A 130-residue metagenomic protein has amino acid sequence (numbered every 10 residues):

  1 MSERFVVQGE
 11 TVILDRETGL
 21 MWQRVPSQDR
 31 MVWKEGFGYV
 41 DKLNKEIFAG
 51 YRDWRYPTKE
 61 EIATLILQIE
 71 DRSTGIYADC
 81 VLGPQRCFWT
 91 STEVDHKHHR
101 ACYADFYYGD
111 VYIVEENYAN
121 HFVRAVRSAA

Functional and structural regions predicted by a protein language model:
M1-R55, K59-A130: Glycine-aromatic-enriched surface loops/turns that form tight recognition elements
